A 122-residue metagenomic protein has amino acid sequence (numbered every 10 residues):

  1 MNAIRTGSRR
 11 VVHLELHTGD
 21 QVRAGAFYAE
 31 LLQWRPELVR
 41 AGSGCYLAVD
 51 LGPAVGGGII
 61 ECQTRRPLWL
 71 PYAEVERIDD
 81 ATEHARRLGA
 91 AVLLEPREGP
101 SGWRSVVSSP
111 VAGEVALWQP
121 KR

Functional and structural regions predicted by a protein language model:
M1-V22, W69-P71, W118-R122: N-terminal beta-strand motif that seeds the catalytic metal site of vicinal oxygen chelate
V11-G19, C62-L88, W103-S108: Vicinal oxygen chelate
D20-R35: Amphipathic alpha-helical segments
A24-Y28, A85, A112: Conserved active-site tyrosine of GNAT-family acetyltransferases
W34-L68, V107, E114-P120: Conserved short beta-strand elements that form part of the metal-binding/catalytic scaffold of enzyme active sites
